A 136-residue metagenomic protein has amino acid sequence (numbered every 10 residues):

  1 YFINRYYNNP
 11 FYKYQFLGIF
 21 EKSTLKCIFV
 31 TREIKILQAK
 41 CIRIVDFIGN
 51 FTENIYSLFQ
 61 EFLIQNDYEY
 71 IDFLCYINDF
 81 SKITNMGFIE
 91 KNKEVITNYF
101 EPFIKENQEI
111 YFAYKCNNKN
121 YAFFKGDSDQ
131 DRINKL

Functional and structural regions predicted by a protein language model:
Y1-K13: Active-site rim helix/loop that mediates acceptor-substrate recognition in acyltransferases
N9-F11, S23, I36: A generic structural signal for short, solvent-exposed coil/turn residues that cap or connect secondary-structure
K13-F29: Conserved beta-hairpin
E21, V30-L136: Active-site/acyl-donor-binding loops of N-acyltransferases
